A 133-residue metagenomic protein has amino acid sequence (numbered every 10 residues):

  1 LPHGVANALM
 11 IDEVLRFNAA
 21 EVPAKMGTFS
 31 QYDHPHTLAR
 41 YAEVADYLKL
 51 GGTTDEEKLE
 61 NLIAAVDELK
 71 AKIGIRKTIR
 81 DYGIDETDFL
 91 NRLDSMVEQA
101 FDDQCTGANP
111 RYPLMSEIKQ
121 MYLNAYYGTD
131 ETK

Functional and structural regions predicted by a protein language model:
L1-D88, E131: Gly/Pro-rich interdomain helix-loop hinge
D88-K133: Short, amphipathic C-terminal "tail helix"
